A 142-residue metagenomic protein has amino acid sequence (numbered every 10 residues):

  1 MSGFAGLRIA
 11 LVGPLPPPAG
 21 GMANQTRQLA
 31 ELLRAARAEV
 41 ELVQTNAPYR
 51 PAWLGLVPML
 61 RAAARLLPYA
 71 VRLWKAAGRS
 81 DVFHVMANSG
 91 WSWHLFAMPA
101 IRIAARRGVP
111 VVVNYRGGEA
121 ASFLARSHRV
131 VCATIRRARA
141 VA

Functional and structural regions predicted by a protein language model:
M1-P48: N-terminal subdomain of nucleotide-sugar transferases
I9, F83, V141: Receiver (REC) domain switch-region micro-motif
R37, S80, A138-R139: Short, well-ordered alpha-helix to beta-strand connector turns
M59-K75: Glycine-rich, highly charged phosphate/nucleotide-binding loops
P68-Y69, F83-R107: An aromatic- and histidine-rich active-site surface loop
A77-F83: Short acidic/histidine-rich motifs immediately flanking catalytic phosphotransfer sites in two-component signaling
N88-W93, V109-S127, A140: A short, histidine- and acid-enriched strand-loop-helix "catalytic/donor-clamping" loop that lines the nucleotide-sugar
R129-A142: Active-site-proximal region of nucleotide-activated glycan assembly enzymes, centered on histidine/acidic-rich loops
